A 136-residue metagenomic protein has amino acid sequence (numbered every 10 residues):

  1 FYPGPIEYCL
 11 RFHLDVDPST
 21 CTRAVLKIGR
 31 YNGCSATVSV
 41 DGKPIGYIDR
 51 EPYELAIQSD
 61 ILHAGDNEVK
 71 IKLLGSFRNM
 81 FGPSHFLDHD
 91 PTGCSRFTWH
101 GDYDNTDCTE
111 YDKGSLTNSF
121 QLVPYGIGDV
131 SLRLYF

Functional and structural regions predicted by a protein language model:
F1-G4, R30, D66-F136: An acidic-aromatic loop/edge-strand motif
F1-P3, D17-C21, I48-R50, L62-A64: Surface-exposed coil/turn segments at beta-strand junctions on protein surfaces, enriched
Y2-V16, Y53-A56: Short beta-strands within extracellular/lumenal beta-sheet-rich domains
Y8, C34, E51, I127: Residues that flank catalytic or metal-binding motifs in active/ligand-binding sites
F12-G42, I48, V69-L73: Aromatic-lined ligand-binding clefts that engage carbohydrates, nucleic acids, or primary amines
H13, L55-D66, F77: Short, surface-exposed tryptophan/glycine-enriched loops that mediate extracellular molecular recognition
S35, G46-Y47, E54-A56, R78-N79: A short local loop/turn or secondary-structure capping micro-motif enriched for an aromatic residue
S39-K43, R50-E51, P83-L87: Composition- and surface-driven signal marking solvent-exposed, interaction-prone regions in large proteins
